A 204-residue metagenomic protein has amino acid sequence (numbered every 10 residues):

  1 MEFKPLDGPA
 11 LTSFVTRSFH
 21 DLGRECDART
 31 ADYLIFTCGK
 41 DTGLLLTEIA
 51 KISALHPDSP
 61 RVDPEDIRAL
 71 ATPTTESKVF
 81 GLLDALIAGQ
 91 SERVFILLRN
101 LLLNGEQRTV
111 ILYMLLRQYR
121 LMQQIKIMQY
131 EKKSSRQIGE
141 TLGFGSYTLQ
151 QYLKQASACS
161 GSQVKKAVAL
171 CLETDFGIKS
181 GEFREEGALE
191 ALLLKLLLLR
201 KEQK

Functional and structural regions predicted by a protein language model:
M1-K204: Conserved beta/loop motifs at nucleotide-recognition and modification sites
